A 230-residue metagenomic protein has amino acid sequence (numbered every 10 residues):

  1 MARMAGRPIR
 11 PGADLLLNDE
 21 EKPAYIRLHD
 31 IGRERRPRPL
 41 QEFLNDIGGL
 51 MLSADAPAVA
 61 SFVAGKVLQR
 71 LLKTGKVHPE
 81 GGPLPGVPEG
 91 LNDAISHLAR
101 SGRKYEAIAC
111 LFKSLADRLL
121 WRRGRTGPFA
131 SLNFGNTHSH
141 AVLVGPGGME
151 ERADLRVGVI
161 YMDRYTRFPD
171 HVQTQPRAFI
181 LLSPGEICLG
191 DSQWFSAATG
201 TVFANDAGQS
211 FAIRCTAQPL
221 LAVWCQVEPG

Functional and structural regions predicted by a protein language model:
M1-S53: Intrinsically disordered, low-complexity, charge-biased terminal/linker regions in eukaryotic proteins
H29, R36-A153: A short, N-terminal "cap"/entry segment at the start of jelly-roll beta-barrel domains of the cupin/DSBH fold
S139-P146, L155-Q173, A207-G208: Conserved short histidine dyad/triad with adjacent acidic residue
Y161-R164, G190, S196-S210, R214-A217: Conserved metal-binding segment of the jelly-roll/cupin
M162, P169-T199: A short beta-strand-loop-beta hairpin characteristic of the jelly-roll/cupin
R167, G185-I187, S210-F211, G230: Short Gly/Pro-enriched loop/turn and capping motifs at secondary-structure junctions
R177-I180, A217-G230: A short hydrophobic beta-strand segment most commonly corresponding to one strand of the jelly-roll/cupin
